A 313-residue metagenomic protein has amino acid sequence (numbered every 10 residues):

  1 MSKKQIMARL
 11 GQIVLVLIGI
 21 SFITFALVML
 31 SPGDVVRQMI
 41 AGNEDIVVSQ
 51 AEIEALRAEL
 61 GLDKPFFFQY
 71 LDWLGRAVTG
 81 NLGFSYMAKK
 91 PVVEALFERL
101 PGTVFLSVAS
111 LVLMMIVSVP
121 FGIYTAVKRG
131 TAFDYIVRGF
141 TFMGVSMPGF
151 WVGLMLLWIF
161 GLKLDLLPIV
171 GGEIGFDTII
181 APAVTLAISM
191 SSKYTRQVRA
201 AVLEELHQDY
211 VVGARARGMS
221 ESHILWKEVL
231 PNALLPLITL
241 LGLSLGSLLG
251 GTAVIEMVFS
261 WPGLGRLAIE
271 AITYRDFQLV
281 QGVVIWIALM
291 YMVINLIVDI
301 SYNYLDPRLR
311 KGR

Functional and structural regions predicted by a protein language model:
M1-T24: Hydrophobic secretory-pathway targeting helix
S2-K4, L96-F133, E173-R313: Alpha-helical transmembrane segments of integral membrane proteins, especially multi-pass inner/plasma-membrane
M7-V14, V28, T125-V127, D276: Short, motif-level signal for alpha-helix interfacial/capping segments enriched in acidic residues and aromatics/proline
L17-F68, D165-A181: Hydrophobic alpha-helical transmembrane segments of membrane transport/permease proteins and related membrane-embedded
G19-F22, V108-V112, V152-L156, I285: Hydrophobic alpha-helical transmembrane segments of multi-pass integral membrane proteins
I23-L30, L60-G61, G75, G139-P168 (+1 more regions): Membrane-water interface segments at the C-terminal ends of transmembrane alpha-helices in multi-pass inner-membrane
I53, R57-P65, G83-Y86, K90-V92 (+2 more regions): Membrane-interfacial helix-loop-helix junctions in multi-pass membrane proteins
G61-V119: An internal, D/E-rich "acidic patch" concept
